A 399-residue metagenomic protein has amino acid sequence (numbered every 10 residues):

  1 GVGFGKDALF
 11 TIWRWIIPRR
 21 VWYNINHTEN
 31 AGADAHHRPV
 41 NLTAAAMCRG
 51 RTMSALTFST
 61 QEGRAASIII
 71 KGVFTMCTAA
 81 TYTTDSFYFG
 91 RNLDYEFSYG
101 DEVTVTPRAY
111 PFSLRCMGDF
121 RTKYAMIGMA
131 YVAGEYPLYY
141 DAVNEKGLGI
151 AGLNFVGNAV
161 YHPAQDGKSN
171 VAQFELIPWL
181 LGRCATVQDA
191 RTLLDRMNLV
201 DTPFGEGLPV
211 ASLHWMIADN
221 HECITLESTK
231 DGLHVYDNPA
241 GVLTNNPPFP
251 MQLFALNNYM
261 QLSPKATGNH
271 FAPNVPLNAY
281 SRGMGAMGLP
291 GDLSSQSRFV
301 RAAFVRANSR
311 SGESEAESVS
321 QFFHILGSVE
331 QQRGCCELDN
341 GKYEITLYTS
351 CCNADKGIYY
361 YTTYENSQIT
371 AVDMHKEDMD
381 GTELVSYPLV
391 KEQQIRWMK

Functional and structural regions predicted by a protein language model:
A8, V21, A35, S54-A55 (+1 more regions): Short, low-complexity intrinsically disordered segments enriched in A/P/G/S/L with frequent Arg, especially at protein
W13-W15, W22: Tryptophan (W) side chains
H27, H37-R38, L42, S59: Short hydrophobic targeting helices and cationic amphipathic motifs that mediate membrane/organellar targeting
T57, Q61-T75: Short, Lys/Arg-enriched N-terminal segments with co-localized hydrophobic residues within the first ~10-30 amino acids
I70-Y88, T202-G205, V210-A211, N220-E222 (+1 more regions): C-terminus-biased signal that marks the final domain/tail of proteins
F74-K168, D201, S386-P388, Q394 (+1 more regions): A contiguous strand-loop segment
G167-P203, E315-F323: Proteins synthesized as precursors that undergo proteolytic processing into mature forms
R196-H234: Catalytic cofactor-binding cores of redox enzymes
